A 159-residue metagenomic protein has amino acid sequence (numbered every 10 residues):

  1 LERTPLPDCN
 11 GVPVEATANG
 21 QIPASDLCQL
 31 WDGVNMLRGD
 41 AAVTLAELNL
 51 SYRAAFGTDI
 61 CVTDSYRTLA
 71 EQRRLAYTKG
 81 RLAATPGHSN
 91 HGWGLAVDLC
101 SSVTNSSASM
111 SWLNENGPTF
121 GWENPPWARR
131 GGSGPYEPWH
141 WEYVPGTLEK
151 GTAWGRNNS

Functional and structural regions predicted by a protein language model:
L1, L82-S159: Catalytic cores and adjacent binding grooves of peptidoglycan-active enzymes
L1-D59, P126, P145-S159: Intrinsically disordered, low-complexity, Pro/Ser/Thr/Asn/Gly/Ala-rich spacer/linker segments adjacent to signal
T4-P5, R73-R81: Substrate-binding cleft of extracellular glycoside hydrolase catalytic domains
P7-A16, Y66, N90, G131: Residue-level signal for alpha-helical context at structural boundaries
V34-L45, S65, N90, S102-M110: Solvent-exposed, acidic/flexible segments
V43-A46, L50, R73, S111 (+1 more regions): Solvent-exposed, polar/charged alpha-helical surfaces in well-ordered, non-transmembrane soluble domains, broadly
A54, Y77, N114, P118: Short polybasic/polar patches that bind polyanions
C61-L75: Acidic helix-start/capping segments at beta-turn-to-alpha-helix junctions
